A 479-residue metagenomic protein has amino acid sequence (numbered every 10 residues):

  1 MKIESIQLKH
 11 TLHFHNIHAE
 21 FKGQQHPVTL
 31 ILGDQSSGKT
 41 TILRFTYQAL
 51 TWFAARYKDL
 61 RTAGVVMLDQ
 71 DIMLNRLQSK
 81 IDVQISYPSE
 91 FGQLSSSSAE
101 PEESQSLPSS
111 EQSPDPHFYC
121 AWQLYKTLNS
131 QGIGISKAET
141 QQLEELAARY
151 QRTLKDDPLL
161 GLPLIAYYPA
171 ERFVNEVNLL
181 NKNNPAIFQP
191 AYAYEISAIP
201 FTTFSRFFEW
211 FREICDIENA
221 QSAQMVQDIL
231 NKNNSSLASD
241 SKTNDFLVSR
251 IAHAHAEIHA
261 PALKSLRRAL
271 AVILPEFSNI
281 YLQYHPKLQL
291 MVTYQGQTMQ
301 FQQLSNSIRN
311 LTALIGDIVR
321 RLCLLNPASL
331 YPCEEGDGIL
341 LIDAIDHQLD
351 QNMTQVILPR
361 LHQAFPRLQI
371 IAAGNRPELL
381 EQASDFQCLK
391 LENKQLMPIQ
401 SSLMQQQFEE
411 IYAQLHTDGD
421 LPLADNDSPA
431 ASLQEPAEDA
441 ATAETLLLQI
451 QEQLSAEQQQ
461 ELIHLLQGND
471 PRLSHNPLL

Functional and structural regions predicted by a protein language model:
M1-R61, N279, Y284-D425: Switch/communication elements of ASCE P-loop NTPase nucleotide-binding domains
M1-S222, S384-C388, I399, A413-L479: P-loop NTPase switch/coupling surface
Q24, S197-E334, Q453-L478: Extended helical coiled-coil dimerization/tether regions that scaffold and oligomerize large DNA-maintenance assemblies
Y47, S86-P88, R267-A271, L358 (+1 more regions): Generic solvent-exposed, charged/amphipathic alpha-helical segments that serve as macromolecular interface scaffolds
M67-Q70, F118, K232-A238, Q289-Q295 (+2 more regions): Amphipathic alpha-helical surface "interface" segments used for docking/oligomerization or membrane association within
L68-I72, D245, Q363-A364, L368 (+2 more regions): An exposure/low-complexity boundary signal
